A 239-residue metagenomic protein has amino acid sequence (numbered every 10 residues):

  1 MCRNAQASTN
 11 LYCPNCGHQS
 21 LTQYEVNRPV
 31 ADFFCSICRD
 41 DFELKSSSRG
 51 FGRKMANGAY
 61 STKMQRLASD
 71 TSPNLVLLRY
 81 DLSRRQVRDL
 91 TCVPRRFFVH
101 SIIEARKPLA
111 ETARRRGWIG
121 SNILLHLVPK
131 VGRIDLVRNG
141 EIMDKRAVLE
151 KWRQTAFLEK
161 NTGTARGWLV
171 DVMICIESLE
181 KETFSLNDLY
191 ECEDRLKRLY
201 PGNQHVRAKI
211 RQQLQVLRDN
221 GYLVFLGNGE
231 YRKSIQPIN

Functional and structural regions predicted by a protein language model:
M1-N10, Q23-P29: Short, flexible, mixed-charge glycine/proline-rich loop motifs that serve as phosphate/nucleic-acid-contacting
C13-C16, C35-C38: Short cysteine-rich clusters marking metal-coordination/redox-active sites
R39-G58, T62-N74: Short metal-binding segments enriched for Cys and/or His
C92-D171: Long, low-complexity, charged/polar intrinsically disordered regions in eukaryotic proteins
G163-T183, Q215: Positively charged, polyanion-binding regions of nucleic-acid-associated proteins
D188-C192: A short acidic, leucine-rich amphipathic alpha-helix
E193-I210: Short, positively charged loop/turn segments that connect secondary-structure elements
A208-N239: Charged low-complexity interaction tracts in eukaryotic proteins
